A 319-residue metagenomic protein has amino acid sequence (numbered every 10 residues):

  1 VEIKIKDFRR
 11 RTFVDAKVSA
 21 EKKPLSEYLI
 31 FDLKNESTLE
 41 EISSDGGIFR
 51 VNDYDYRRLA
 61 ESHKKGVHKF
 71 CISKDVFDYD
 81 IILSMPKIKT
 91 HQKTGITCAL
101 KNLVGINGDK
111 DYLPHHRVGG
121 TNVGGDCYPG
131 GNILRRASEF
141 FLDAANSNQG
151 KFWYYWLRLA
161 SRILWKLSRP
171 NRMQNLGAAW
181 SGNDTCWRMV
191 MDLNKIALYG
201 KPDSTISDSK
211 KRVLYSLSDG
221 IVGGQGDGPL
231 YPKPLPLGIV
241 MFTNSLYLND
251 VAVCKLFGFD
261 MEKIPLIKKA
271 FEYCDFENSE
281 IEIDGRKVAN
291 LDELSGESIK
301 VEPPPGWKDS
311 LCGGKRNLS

Functional and structural regions predicted by a protein language model:
V1-S319: Extended, low-polarity segments enriched in aliphatic/aromatic residues
